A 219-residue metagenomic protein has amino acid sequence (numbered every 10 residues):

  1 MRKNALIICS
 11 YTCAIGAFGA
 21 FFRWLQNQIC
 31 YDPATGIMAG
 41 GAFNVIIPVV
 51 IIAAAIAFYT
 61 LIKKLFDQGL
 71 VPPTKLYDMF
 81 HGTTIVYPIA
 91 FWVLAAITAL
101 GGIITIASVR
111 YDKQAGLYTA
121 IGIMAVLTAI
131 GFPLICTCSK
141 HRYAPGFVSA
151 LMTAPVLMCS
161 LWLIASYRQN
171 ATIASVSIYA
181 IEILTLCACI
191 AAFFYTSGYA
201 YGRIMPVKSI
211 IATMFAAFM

Functional and structural regions predicted by a protein language model:
M1-I121: N-terminal topogenic module of multi-pass integral membrane proteins
A14-A20, I97, L157, S209-M219: Hydrophobic alpha-helical membrane segments
W24-I47, I103-M124, H141-F147, I164-I183 (+2 more regions): Membrane-helix interface and helix-disruption motif detector
V71-T83, C136-V148, G198-V207: Membrane-interface helix-boundary motifs at transmembrane edges
P88-A95, P145-V156: The cytoplasmic-loop to transmembrane-helix boundary for the fourth helix
L94, L127, G131, T153-M158 (+2 more regions): Hydrophobic transmembrane helix bundles of membrane-integrated enzymes that assemble and modify cell-envelope
T128-S139, I164, L186-M205: Alpha-helical transmembrane segments in multipass membrane proteins, preferentially the mid-helix core
M152, V156-T196: Short helix-loop boundary/capping segments
